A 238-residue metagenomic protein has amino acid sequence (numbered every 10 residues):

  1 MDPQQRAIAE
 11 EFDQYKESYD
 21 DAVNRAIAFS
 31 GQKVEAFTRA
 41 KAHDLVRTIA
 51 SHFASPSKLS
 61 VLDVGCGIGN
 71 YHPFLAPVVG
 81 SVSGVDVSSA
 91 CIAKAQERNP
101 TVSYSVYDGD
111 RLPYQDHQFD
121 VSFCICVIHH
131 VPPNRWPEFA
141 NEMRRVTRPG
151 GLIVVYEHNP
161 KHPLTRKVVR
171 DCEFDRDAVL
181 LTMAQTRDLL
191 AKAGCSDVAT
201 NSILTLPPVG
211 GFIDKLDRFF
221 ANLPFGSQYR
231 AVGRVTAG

Functional and structural regions predicted by a protein language model:
M1-S55: Conserved class I S-adenosyl-L-methionine
L62, I68-R111: Class I SAM-dependent methyltransferase SAM/SAH-binding core
F123: A conserved beta-strand element that flanks and buttresses the S-adenosyl-L-methionine
P137-P149: A short glycine-rich, Lys/Arg-flanked "PGG" loop and its adjoining helix->strand segment in the class I
G150-E157: Conserved beta-strand signature within the Rossmann-like core of class I S-adenosyl-L-methionine
N159-R176: Short, glycine-/aromatic-enriched active-site segment of Class I SAM-dependent methyltransferases
V179-G194, T200: Short alpha-helix
I213-G238: Core SAM-dependent methyltransferase catalytic element
